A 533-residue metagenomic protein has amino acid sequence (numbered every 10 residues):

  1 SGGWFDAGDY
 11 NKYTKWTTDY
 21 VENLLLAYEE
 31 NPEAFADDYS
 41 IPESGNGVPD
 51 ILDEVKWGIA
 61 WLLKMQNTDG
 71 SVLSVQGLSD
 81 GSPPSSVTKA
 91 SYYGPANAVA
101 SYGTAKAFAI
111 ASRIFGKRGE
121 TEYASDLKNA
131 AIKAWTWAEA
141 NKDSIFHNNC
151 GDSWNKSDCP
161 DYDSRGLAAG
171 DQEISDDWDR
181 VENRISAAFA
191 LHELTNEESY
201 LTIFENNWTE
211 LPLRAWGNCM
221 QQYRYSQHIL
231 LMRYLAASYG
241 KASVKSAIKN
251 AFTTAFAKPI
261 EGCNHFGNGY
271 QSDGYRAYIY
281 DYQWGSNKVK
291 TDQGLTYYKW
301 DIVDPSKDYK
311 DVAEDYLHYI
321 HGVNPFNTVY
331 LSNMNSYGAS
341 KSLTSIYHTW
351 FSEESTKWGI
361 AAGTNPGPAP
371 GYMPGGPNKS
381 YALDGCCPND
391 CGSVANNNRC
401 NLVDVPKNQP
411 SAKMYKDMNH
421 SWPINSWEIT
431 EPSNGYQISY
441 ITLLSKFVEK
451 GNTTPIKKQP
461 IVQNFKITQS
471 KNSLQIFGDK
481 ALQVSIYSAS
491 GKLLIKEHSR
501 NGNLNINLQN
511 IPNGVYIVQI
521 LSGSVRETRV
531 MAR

Functional and structural regions predicted by a protein language model:
S1-T18, A60, G77-I114, S164-N206 (+4 more regions): Aromatic (Trp/Tyr) and acidic
D6-T14, L26-D37: Conserved, well-structured interaction surfaces
E43, G47: Acidic, glycine-anchored loop motifs typical of Ca2+
V48-S71: Carboxylate/His-rich catalytic cores and anion/metal-binding grooves
I132-T136, D143: Hydrophobic, small-residue-rich alpha-helical packing segments that form membrane-like cores
W154-S164: Solvent-exposed loop segments that connect transmembrane elements
T209-G217: Solenoid-like repeat scaffolds
K457-R533: C-terminal outer-membrane/trafficking sorting elements
